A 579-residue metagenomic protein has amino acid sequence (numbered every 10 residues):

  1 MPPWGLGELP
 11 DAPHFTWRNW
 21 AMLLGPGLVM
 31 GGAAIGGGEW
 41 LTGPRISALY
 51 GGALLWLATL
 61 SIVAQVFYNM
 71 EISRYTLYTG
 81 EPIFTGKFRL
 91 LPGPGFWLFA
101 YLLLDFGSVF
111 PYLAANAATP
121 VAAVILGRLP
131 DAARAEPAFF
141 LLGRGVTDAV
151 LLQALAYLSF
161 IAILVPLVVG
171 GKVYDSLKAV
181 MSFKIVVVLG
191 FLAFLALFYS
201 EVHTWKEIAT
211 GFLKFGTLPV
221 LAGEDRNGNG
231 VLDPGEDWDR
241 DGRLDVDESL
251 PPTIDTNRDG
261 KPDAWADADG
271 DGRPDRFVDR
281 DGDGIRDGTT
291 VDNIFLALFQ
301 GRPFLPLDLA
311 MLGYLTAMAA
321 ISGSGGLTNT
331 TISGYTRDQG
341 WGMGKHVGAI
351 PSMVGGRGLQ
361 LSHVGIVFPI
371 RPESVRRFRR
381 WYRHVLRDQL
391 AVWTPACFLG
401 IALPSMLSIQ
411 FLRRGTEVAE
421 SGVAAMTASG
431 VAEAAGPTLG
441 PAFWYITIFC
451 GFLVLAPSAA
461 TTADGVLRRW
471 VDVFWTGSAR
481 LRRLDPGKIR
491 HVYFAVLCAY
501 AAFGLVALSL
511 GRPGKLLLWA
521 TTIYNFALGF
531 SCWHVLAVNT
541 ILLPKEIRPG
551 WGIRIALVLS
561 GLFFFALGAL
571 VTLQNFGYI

Functional and structural regions predicted by a protein language model:
M1-W40, M353-I366, E373, R377-A391: Membrane-interface "cap" regions at the ends of multi-pass membrane proteins
P3-E8, T42-S47, N69-G95, N116-L142 (+4 more regions): Flexible loop linkers connecting adjacent transmembrane helices in multi-pass alpha-helical membrane transporters
M30, L57-R89, W97-A115: Juxtamembrane transmembrane-helix boundary signature
F67-T76, T336-R337, M343-G344, L361-I370 (+2 more regions): Extracellular/periplasmic helix-exit of transmembrane alpha-helices
V124, I161-K184, L195-V202, V506-K515 (+1 more regions): Membrane-water interface regions at transmembrane-helix termini and the short interhelical loops of multi-pass membrane
R134-F139, V146-S159, A425, A442 (+2 more regions): Loop-to-transmembrane helix boundary motifs in multi-pass membrane proteins
S176, V180-F183, D464, R468 (+3 more regions): C-terminal membrane-solvent junction of multi-pass transporters and transport-like membrane proteins
V188-A222, D281-Q300, S324, T328-N329 (+3 more regions): Hydrophobic alpha-helical segments and their helix-loop junctions in multi-pass secondary transporters
